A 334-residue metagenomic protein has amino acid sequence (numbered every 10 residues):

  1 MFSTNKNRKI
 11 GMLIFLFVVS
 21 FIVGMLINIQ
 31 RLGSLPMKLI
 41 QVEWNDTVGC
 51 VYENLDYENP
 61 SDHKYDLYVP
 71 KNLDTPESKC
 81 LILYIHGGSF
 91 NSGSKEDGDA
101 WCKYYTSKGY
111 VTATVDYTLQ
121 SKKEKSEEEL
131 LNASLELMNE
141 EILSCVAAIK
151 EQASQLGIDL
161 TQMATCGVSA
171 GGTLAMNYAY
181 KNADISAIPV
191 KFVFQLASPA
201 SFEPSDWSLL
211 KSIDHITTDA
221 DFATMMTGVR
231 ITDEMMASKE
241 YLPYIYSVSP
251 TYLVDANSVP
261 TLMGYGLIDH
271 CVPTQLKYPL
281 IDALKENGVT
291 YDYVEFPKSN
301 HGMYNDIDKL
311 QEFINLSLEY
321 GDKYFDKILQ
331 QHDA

Functional and structural regions predicted by a protein language model:
I29-P76: N-terminal cap/lid segment of alpha/beta-hydrolase-fold proteins
G33-S34, L39-E43, Y180-A237: Hydrolase active-site cap/lid region
E77-G88: Short beta-strand element of the alpha/beta-hydrolase
E96-T114: Short amphipathic alpha-helix adjacent to the substrate-entry channel of hydrolases
K125, L262-G264, Q275-A334: C-terminal catalytic histidine-bearing segment of alpha/beta-hydrolase fold enzymes
N132-S154: Alpha/beta-hydrolase active-site loop
G157-S169: Alpha/beta-hydrolase fold nucleophile elbow
N257, M263-Y265, D269: Short beta-strand/loop motif that positions the catalytic acidic residue of the alpha/beta-hydrolase fold
